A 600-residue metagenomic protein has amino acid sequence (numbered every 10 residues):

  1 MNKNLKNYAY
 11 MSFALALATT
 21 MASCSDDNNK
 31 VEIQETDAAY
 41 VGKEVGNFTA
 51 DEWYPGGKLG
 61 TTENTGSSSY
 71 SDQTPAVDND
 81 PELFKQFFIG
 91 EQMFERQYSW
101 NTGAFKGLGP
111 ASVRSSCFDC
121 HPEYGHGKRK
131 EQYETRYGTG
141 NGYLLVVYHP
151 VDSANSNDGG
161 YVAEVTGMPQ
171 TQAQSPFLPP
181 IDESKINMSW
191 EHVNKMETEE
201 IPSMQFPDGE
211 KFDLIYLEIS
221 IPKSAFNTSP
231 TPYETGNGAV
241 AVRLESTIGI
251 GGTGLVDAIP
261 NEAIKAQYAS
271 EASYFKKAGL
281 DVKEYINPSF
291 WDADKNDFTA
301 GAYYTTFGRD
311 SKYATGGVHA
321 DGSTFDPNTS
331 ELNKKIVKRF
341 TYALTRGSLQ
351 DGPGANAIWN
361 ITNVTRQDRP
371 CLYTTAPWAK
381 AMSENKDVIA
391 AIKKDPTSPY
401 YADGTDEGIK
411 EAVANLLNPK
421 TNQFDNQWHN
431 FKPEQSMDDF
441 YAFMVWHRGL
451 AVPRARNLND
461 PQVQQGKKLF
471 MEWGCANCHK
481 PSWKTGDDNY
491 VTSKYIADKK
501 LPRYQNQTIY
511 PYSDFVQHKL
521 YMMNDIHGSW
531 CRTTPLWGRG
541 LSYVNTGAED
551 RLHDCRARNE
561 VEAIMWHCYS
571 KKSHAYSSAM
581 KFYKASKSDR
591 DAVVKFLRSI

Functional and structural regions predicted by a protein language model:
N2-M11: Bacterial N-terminal signal peptides that target proteins for export
M11-A18: Hydrophobic helical h-region of N-terminal Sec-dependent signal peptides in bacterial secretory/periplasmic proteins
T20-S23: C-terminal motif of bacterial Sec signal peptides marking the signal peptidase cleavage site
N28-F88, Y98-M444, R448-P461, L469-I600: Electron-transfer interface patches adjacent to heme c in soluble/periplasmic c-type cytochromes and di-/multiheme
E91: N-terminal cofactor/phosphate-binding cores enriched in small/glycine residues, especially glycine-rich loops such as
